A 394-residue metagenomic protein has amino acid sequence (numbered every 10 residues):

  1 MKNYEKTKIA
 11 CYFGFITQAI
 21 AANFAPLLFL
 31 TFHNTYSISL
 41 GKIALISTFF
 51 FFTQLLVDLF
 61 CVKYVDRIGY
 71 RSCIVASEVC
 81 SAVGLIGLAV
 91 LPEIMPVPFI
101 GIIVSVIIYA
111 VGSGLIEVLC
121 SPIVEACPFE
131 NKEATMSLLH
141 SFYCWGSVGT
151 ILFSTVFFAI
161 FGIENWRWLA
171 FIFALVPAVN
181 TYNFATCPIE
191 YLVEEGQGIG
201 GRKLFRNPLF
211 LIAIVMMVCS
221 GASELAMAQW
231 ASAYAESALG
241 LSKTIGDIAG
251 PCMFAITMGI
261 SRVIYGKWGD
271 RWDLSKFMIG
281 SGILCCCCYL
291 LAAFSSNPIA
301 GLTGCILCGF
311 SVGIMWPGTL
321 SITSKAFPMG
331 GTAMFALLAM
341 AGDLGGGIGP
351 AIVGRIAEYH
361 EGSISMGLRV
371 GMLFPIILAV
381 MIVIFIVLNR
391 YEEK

Functional and structural regions predicted by a protein language model:
A25-P26, N207-I260: Extracytoplasmic gate region of multi-pass secondary transporters
L45-K63, C252-I264: Central cavity-lining transmembrane alpha-helices of secondary-active solute carriers, predominantly the Major
V57-Y70, S261-D273, A357: Helix-to-loop junctions at the C-terminal end of transmembrane segments in multipass secondary transporters
V79-P96, L284-S296: C-terminal ends and interior cores of transmembrane alpha-helices in multi-pass membrane transporters/permeases
P98-L115, A300-I314: Hydrophobic core of transmembrane alpha-helices in multi-pass small-molecule transporters, especially MFS/SLC-type
S105-S141: Cytoplasmic helix-loop-helix junction between adjacent transmembrane helices in 12-TM secondary transporters
E130-N131, L138-I189: Helix-loop-helix hairpin linking two adjacent transmembrane segments in secondary transporters
